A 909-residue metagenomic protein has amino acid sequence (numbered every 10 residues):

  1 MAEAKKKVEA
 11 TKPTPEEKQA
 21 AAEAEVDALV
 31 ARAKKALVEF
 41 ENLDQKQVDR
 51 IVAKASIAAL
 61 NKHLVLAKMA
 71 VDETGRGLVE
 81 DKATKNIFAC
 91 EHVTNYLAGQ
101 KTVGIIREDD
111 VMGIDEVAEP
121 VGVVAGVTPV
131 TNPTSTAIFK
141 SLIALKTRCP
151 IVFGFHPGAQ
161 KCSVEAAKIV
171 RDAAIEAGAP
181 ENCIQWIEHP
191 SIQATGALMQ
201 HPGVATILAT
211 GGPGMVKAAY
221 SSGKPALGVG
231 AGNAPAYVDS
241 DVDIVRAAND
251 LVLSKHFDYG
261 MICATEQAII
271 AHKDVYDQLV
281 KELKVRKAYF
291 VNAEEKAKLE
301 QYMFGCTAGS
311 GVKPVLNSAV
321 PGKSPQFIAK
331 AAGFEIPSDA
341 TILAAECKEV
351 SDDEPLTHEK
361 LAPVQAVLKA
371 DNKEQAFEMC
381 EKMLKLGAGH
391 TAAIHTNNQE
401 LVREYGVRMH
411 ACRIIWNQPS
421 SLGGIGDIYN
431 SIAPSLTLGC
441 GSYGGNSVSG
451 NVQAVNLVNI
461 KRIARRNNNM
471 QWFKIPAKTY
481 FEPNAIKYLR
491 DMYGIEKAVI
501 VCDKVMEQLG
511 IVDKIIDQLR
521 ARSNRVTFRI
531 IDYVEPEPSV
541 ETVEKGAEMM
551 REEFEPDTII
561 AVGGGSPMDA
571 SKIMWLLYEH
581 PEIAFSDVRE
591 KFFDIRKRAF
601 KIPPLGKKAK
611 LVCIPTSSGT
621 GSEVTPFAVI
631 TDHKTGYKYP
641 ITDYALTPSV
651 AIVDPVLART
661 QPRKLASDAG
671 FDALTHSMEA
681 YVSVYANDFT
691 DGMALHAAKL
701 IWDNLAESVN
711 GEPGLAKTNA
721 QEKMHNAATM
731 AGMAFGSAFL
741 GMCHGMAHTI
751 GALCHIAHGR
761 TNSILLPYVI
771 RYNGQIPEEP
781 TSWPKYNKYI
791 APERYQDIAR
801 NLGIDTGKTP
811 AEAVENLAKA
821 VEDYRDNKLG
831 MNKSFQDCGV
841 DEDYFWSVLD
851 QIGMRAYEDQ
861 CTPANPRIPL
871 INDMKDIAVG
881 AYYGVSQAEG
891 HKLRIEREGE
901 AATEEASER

Functional and structural regions predicted by a protein language model:
A2-D115, I143, V285: N-terminal Rossmann-like NAD(P)+-binding subdomain of aldehyde/semialdehyde dehydrogenases
E3, E41, F334-N469: Conserved C-terminal structural/oligomerization subdomain of aldehyde/semialdehyde dehydrogenase
V8, K12-P13, Q19-A20, I138 (+2 more regions): ALDH superfamily catalytic-core signature
N95-L97, A166, E541-V656: Glycine/threonine-rich beta-strand-loop-alpha-helix active-site module that forms ligand/phosphate-binding
I105-R246: Rossmann-like NAD(P) dinucleotide-binding subdomain of oxidoreductase/dehydrogenase enzymes
M470-T558, F835: ATP/NTP phosphate-donor binding region
V624-A738: Carboxylate- and glycine-rich phosphate/diphosphate-binding segment that chelates Mg2+/Mn2+
L753-S847, P863, Q887, L893: Gly/Pro-rich interdomain helix-loop hinge
